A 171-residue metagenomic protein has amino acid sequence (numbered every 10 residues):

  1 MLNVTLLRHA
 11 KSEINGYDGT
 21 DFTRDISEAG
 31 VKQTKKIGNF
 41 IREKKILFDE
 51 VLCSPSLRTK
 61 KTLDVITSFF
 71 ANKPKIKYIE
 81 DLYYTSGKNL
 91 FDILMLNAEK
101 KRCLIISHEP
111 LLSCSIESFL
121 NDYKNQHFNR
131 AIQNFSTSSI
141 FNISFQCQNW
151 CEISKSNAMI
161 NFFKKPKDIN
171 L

Functional and structural regions predicted by a protein language model:
L2-T85, F135: Active-site-proximal alpha-helix that buttresses catalytic centers in soluble enzyme cores
V4, R102-L104, I140: Residue-level preference for the first positions of well-ordered beta-strands
K11, S56-R58, P110, C147 (+1 more regions): Short, glycine/serine-rich, charged loops/turns that create anion-binding and catalytic segments at active sites
G19-F22, V65-F69, F91-L94, S118-D122 (+1 more regions): Short, glycine/charged-enriched secondary-structure capping and boundary segments
P74-F119: Internal catalytic or translocation cores that form aromatic/hydrophobic pockets or channels for amphipathic metabolites
K77, Y84-T85, K100, Q148-L171: Functional cleft and adjacent loop/helix regions within the main domain that mediate ligand binding or catalysis
L120-N161: Domain-level recognition of soluble alpha/beta enzyme cores, biased toward histidine phosphatases/phosphomutases
